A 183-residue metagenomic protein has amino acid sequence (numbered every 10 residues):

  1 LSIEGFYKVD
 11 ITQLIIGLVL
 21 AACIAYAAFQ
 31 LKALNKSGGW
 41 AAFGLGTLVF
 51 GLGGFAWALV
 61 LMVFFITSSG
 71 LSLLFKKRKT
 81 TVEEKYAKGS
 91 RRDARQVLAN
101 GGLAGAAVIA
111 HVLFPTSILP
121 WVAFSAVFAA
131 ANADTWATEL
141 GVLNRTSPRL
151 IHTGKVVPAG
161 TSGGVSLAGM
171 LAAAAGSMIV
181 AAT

Functional and structural regions predicted by a protein language model:
S2-L61, F65-T183: Interhelical loop and helix-boundary elements at the membrane-water interface of polytopic inner-membrane proteins
